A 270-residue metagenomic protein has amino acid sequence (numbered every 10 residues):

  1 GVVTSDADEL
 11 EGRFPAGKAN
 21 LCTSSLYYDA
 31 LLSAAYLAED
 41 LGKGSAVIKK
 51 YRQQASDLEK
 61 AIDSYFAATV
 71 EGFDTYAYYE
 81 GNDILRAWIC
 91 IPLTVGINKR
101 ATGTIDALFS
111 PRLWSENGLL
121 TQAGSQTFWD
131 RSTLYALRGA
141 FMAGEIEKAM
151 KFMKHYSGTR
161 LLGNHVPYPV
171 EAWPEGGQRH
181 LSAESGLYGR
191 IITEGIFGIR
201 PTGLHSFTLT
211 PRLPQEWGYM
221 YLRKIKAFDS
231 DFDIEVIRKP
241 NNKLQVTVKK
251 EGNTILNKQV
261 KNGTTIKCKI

Functional and structural regions predicted by a protein language model:
G1-V3, S24: Flexible glycine-/small-residue-enriched beta->alpha junction loops that bind anionic phosphate/pyrophosphate groups
T4-R13: A short, charged helix-loop
K18-K49, Q53-S56, A67-G195, I199-P201 (+1 more regions): Active-site core of glycosidic bond-cleaving carbohydrate-active enzymes
G44, K50, Y65, P211-I270: Beta-rich accessory regions
